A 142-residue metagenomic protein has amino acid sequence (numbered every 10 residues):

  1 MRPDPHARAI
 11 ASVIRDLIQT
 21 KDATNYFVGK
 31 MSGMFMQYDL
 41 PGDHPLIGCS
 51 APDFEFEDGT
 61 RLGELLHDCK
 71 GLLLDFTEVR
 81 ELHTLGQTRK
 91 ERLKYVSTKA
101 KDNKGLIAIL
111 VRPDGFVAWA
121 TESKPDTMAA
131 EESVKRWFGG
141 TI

Functional and structural regions predicted by a protein language model:
M1-I142: Helical substrate-recognition/capping region of FAD-dependent monooxygenase/halogenase enzymes
